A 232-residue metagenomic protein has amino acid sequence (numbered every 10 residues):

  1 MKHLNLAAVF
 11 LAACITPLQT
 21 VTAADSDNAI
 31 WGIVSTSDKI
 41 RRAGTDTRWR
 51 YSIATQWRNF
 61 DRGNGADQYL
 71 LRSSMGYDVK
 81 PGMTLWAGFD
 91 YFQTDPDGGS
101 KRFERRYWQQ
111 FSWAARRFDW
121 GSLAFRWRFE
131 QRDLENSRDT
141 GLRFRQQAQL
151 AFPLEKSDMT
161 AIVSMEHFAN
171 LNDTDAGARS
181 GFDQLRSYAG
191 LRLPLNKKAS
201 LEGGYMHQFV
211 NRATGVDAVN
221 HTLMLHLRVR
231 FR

Functional and structural regions predicted by a protein language model:
Q19-G65: Short glycine/proline- and aromatic-enriched beta-strand/turn motifs that initiate or cap beta-hairpins
N28-G32, D67-Y69, F103-Y107, R138-F144 (+2 more regions): Residues that define the transmembrane beta-barrel architecture of outer-membrane proteins
V34-D38, S73-Y77, Q109-W113, Q146-F152 (+3 more regions): Residues on the lipid-exposed face of transmembrane beta-strands in outer-membrane beta-barrel proteins
R42, N59-G63, Q93-G99, R117-D119 (+3 more regions): Gram-negative outer-membrane beta-barrel proteins
R42-S52, G82-A87, F118-L123, K156-A161 (+1 more regions): Repeated loop/turn-to-beta-strand initiation elements of outer-membrane beta-barrel proteins
I53-W57, A87-Y91, F125-Q131, V163-H167 (+1 more regions): Transmembrane beta-barrel strands of outer-membrane/channel proteins
Y77, P81-D97, K101-E135, R143-S157: Gram-negative (and chloroplast) outer-membrane scaffold detector with strong preference for beta-barrel transmembrane
V163, D175-A176, F182, R186-R232: Predominantly the C-terminal beta-signal and adjacent terminal strand-loop region of outer-membrane beta-barrel
